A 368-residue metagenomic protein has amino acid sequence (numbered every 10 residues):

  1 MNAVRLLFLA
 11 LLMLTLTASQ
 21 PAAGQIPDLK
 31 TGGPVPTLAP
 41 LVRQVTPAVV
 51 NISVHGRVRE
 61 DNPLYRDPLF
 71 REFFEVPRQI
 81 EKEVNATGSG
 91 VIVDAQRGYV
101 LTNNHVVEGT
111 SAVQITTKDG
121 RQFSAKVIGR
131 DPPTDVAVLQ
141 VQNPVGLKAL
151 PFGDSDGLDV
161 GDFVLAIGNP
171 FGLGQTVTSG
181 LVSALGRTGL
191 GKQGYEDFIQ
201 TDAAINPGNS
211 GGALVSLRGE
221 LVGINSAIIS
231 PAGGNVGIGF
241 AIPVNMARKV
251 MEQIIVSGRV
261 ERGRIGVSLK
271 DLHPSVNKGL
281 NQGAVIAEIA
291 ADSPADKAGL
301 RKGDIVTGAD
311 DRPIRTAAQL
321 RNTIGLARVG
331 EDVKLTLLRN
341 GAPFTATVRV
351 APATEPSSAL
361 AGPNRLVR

Functional and structural regions predicted by a protein language model:
N2-A10, L16-P27, P36-P40, Q96-Y99 (+8 more regions): C-terminal recognition in membrane/secretory proteostasis and scaffolding
G24-P40, Q44-V100, E108-T110, R121 (+5 more regions): Glycine-biased strand-turn-strand hairpin within the trypsin-fold
T31, L41, T116, K126-I128 (+4 more regions): Active-site substrate-binding loop(s) of clan PA
L38, R59-N62, T110-V113, L147 (+6 more regions): Active-site loop architecture of trypsin-fold serine endopeptidases
L64-Y65, F73-E83, K118, I128-T134 (+6 more regions): Gly/Ser-enriched beta-turn/beta-hairpin loop segments
V84-G90, L150-G153, Q200-V215, A287-K297: Gly/Ser-rich catalytic serine loop of serine hydrolases
G90-I92, A125-V127, V182, I286: Conserved hydrophobic positions within beta-strands
A112-D119, A166-G168, E331-L338: Short conserved beta-strand and strand-loop elements enriched in small hydrophobics with frequent Asp/Gly
